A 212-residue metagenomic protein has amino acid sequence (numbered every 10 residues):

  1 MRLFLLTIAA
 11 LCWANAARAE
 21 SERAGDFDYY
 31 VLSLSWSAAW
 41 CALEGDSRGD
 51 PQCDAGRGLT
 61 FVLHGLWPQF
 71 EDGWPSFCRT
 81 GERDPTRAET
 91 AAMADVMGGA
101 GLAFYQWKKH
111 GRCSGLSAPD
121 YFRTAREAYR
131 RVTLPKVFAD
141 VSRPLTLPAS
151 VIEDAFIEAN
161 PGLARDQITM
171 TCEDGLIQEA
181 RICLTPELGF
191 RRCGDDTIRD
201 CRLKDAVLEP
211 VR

Functional and structural regions predicted by a protein language model:
M1-L3: Positively charged n-region of N-terminal signal peptides that target proteins for export
L5-C12: Bacterial N-terminal signal peptides
L6, A19, S37, R112 (+1 more regions): Residue-level marker of positions within ordered structural domains that often coincide with functionally constrained
A14-A16: N-terminal signal peptide c-region/cleavage motif recognized by signal peptidases
E20-L43: N-terminal module-boundary/linker segments of secreted carbohydrate-active enzymes
V31, G45-R212: Domain-level detector of nuclease and nuclease-like folds in predominantly extracellular/periplasmic contexts
